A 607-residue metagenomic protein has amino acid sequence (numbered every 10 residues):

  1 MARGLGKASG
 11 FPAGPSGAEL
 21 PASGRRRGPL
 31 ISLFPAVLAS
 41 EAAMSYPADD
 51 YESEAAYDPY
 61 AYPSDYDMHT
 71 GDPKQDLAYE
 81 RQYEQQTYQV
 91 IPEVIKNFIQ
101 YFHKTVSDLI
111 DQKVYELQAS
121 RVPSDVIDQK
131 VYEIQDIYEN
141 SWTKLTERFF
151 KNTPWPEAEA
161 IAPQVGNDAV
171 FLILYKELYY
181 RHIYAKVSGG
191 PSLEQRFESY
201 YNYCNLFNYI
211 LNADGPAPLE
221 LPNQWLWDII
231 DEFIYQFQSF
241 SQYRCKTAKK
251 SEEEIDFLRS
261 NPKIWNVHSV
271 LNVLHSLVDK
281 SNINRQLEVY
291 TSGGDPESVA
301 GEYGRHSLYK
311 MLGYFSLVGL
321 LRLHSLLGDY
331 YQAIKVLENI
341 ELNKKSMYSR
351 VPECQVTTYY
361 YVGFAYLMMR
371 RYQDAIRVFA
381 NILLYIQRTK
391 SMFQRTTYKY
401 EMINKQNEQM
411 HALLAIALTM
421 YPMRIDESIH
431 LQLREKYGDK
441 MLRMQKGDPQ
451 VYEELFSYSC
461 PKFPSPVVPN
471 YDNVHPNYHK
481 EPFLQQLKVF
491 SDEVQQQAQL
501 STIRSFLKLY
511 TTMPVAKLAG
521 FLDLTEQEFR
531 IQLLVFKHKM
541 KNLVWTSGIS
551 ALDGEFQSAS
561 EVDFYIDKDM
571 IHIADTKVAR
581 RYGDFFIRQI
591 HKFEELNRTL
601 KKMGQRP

Functional and structural regions predicted by a protein language model:
M1-A42: Intrinsically disordered, low-complexity basic segments at termini and long loops, enriched in Pro/Gly and/or Arg/Ser
R3, L33-P607: Extended alpha-helical scaffold regions
